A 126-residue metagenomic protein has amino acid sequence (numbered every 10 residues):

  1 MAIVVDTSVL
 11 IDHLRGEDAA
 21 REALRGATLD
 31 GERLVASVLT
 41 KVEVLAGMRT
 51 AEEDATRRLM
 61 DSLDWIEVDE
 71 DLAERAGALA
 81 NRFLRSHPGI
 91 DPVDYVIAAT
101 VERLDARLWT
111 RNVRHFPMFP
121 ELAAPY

Functional and structural regions predicted by a protein language model:
M1-A36, L45-R58: Short, well-structured N-terminal submotif of metal-dependent ribonuclease cores
A2, A98-Y126: Acidic, PIN/NYN-like endoribonuclease modules and their adjacent C-terminal/linker elements
V9-L10, T40, L72, V96-I97 (+1 more regions): Alpha-helix capping/helix-boundary segments
A20-R21, K41, E53-T56, A73-A76 (+1 more regions): A general structural signal for well-ordered alpha-helical segments in protein cores
R33, D64, E121-A123: Conserved beta-strand segments of alpha/beta enzyme cores
A51-A55, F83-L84, A124-Y126: Short, hinge-like loop/turn segments at secondary-structure boundaries
D64-R111: Active-site neighborhoods of divalent-metal-dependent phosphate/nucleic-acid chemistry enzymes
